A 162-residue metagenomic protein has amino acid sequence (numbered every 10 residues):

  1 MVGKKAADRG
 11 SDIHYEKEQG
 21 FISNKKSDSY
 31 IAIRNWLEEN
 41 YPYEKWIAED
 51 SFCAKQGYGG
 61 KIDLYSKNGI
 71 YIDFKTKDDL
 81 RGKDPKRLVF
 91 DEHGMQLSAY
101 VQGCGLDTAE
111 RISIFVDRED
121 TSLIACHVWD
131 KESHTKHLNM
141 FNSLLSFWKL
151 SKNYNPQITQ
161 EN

Functional and structural regions predicted by a protein language model:
M1-K61: Metal-dependent nuclease catalytic cores that hydrolyze phosphodiester bonds in DNA/RNA, characterized by
W46-Y154, I158: Mg2+/Mn2+-dependent nuclease catalytic core
N162: Acidic, carboxylate-rich catalytic segments that either coordinate divalent cations
